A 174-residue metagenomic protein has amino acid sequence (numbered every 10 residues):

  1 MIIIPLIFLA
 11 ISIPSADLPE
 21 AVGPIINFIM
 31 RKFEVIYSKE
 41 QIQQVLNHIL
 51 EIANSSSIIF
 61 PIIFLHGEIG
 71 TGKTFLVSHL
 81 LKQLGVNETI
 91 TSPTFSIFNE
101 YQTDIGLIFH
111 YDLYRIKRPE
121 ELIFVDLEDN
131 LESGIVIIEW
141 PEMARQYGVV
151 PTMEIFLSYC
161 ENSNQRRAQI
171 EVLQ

Functional and structural regions predicted by a protein language model:
L9, P14-I26: Short, intrinsically disordered low-complexity segments enriched in Ser/Thr with adjacent Pro
M30-E51: N-terminal pre-Walker A segment at the start of P-loop NTPase domains
I63-L65: Hydrophobic anchor at the beta1->P-loop junction of P-loop NTPases
E68: P-loop (Walker A) phosphate-binding loop of NTP-binding proteins
K73: Conserved lysine of the Walker
V86-Y101: Short beta-strand-centered segment that lines the nucleotide-binding/catalytic pocket of NTP-utilizing
E120-L122, E128-Q174: Short phosphate-coordinating micro-motif centered on Lys-Gly-acidic
